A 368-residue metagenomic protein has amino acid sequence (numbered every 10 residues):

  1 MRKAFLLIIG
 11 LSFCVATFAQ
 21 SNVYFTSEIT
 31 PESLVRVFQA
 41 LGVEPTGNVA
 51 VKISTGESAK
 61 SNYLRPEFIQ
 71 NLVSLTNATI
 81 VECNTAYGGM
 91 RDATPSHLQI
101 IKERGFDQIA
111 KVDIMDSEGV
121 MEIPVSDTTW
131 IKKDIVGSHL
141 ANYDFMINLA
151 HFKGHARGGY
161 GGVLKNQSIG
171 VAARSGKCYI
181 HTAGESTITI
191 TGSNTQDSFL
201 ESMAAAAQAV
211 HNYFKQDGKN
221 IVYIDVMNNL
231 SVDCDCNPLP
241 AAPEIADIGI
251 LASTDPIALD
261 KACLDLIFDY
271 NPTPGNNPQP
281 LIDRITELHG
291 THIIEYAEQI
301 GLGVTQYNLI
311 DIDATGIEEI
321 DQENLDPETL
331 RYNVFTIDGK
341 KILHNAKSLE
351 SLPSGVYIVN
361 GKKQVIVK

Functional and structural regions predicted by a protein language model:
M1, F18-Q20: Basic/polar N-terminal segments that are highly enriched at the extreme N-terminus, encompassing both cleavable
M1-A4, C263, K368: Positively charged n-region of N-terminal signal peptides that target proteins for export
A4-V15: Sec-dependent N-terminal signal peptides
I8-I9, S58, A346: A periodicity- and composition-biased signal for non-globular, repetitive helical segments
V15, T315-K368: C-terminal outer-membrane/trafficking sorting elements
V15-A16, R65: Residues in and immediately flanking transmembrane alpha helices
S21-A314: Extended, low-polarity segments enriched in aliphatic/aromatic residues
